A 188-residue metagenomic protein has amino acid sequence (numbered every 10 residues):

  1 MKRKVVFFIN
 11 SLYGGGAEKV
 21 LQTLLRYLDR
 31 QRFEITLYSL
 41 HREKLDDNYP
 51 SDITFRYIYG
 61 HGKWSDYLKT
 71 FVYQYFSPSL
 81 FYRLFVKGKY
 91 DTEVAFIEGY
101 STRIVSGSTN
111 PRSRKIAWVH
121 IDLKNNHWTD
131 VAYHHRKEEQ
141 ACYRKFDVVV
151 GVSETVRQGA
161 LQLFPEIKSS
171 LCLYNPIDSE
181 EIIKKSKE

Functional and structural regions predicted by a protein language model:
R3, F7-G15, K19, Y27-F71 (+2 more regions): N-terminal strand-loop element at the rim of the active site of nucleotide-sugar-dependent glycosyltransferases
N10, G60, I97-E98, V119-L123 (+1 more regions): Histidine-centered beta-alpha loop that forms part of the nucleotide-sugar donor binding/catalytic region in diverse
S39-L40, A95-F96, G151-V152: Short beta-strand scaffold positions
S65, G99-T102, R114-A132, V148: A short, histidine- and acid-enriched strand-loop-helix "catalytic/donor-clamping" loop that lines the nucleotide-sugar
L80-K89, A132-G151: Membrane-proximal helix-turn-helix segments that form the acceptor-binding/catalytic region of lipid-linked
T92-S113: An aromatic- and histidine-rich active-site surface loop
T155, P176: Carbohydrate-associated surface elements
I182-E188: A short helix/loop element that forms part of the nucleotide-sugar donor recognition site in Leloir-type
